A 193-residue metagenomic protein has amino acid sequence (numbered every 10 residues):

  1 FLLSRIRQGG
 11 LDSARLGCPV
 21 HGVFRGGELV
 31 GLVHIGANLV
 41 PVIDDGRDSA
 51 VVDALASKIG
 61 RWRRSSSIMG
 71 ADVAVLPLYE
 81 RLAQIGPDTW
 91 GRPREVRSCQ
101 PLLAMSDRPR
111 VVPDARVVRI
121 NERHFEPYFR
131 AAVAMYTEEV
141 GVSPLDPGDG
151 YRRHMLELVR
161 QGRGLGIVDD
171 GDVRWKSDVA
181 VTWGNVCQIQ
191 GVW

Functional and structural regions predicted by a protein language model:
F1, R108-L145: Short amphipathic alpha-helix that is part of the acyltransferase structural core
L3-G36, R153-S177: Conserved beta-hairpin
R25-L29, H34-A115: Acyl-donor-binding surface of acyltransferase catalytic domains
L39-V42, V181-I189: A conserved beta-turn-beta hairpin within the catalytic core of GNAT-like acetyltransferases that forms part
L82, G86, A132-E139, V159: Short, well-ordered alpha-helical segments in soluble proteins
P147-Y151: Conserved alpha/beta-hydrolase catalytic His-Asp/Glu region
